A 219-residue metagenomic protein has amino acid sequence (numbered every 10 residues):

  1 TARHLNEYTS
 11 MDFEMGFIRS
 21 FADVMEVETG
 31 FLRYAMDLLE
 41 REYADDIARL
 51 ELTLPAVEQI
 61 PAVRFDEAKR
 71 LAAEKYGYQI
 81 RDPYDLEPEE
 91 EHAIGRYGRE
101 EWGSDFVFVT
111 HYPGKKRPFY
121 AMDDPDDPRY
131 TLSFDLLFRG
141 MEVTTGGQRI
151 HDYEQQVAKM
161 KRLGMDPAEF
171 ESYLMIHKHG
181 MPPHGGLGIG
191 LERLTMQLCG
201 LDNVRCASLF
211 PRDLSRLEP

Functional and structural regions predicted by a protein language model:
T1, D124-D126, G185: Short proline/glycine-enriched turn/loop segments at secondary-structure junctions
T1-I18, S133-F138: Residues forming anionic-ligand binding surfaces in small-molecule and nucleic-acid pockets of primarily soluble enzymes
F13, A68, V109, G146 (+1 more regions): A residue-level signal for conserved active-site and pocket-lining positions in enzyme catalytic cores
M15-I18, Y112-R117, D124-P125, M141-V143 (+4 more regions): Short, glycine-/Ser/Thr-/acidic-enriched flexible segments
G16-E26: Catalytic palm subdomain of template-directed nucleic-acid polymerases, centered on the conserved carboxylate motif
M25-L32, Y153: Hydrophobic face of alpha-helices
G30-R139, K159-M181: Metal-assisted phosphate- and nucleotidyl-transfer catalytic regions
G147-P219: Active-site pocket scaffolds in enzymes
